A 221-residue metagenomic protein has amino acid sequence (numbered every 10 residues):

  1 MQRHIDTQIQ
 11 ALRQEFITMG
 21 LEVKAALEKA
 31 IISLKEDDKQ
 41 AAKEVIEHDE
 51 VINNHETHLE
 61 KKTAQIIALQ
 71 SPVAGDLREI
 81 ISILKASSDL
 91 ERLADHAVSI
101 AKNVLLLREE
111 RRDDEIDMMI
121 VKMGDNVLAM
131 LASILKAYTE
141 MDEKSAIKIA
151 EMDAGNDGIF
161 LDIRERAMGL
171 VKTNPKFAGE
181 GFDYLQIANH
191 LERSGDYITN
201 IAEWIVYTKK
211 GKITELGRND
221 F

Functional and structural regions predicted by a protein language model:
M1-F221: Cytosolic, long alpha-helical scaffolding segments
